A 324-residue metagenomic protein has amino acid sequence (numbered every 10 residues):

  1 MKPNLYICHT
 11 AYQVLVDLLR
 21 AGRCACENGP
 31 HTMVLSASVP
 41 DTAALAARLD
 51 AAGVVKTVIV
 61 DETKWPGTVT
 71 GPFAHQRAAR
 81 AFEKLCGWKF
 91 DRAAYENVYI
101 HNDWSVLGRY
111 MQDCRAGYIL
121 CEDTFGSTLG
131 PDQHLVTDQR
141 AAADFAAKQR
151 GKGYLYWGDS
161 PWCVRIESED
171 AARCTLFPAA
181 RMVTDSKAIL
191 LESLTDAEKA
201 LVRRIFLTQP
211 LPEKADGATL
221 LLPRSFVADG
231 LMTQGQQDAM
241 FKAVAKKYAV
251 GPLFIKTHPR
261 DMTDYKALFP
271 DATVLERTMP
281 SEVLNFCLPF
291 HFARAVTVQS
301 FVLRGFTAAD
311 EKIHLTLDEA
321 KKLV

Functional and structural regions predicted by a protein language model:
M1-L5: Extreme N-terminal starter segment of soluble prokaryotic enzymes
Y6, T32-L35, N97-H101, Y118-L120 (+4 more regions): Short, hydrophobic beta-strand segments that form beta-sheet elements in well-ordered domains
I7-W157, F286, F301-G305: Active-site and donor-binding regions of nucleotide-sugar-utilizing enzymes
D17, S281-V324: A donor-sugar binding/catalytic signature common to diverse glycosyltransferases and related nucleotide-sugar
V39-A47, L107-G108, T128-L129, D229-G230 (+2 more regions): Short, charged/polar "capping" segments at the starts of alpha-helices and the immediately preceding loops
L135-G217: A nucleotide-sugar donor-handling region in carbohydrate enzymes
E213-D229: Conserved donor-binding/catalytic core segment of Leloir-type glycosyltransferases
A249-T278: Catalytic donor nucleotide-activated moiety binding site of glycosyltransferases and closely related
